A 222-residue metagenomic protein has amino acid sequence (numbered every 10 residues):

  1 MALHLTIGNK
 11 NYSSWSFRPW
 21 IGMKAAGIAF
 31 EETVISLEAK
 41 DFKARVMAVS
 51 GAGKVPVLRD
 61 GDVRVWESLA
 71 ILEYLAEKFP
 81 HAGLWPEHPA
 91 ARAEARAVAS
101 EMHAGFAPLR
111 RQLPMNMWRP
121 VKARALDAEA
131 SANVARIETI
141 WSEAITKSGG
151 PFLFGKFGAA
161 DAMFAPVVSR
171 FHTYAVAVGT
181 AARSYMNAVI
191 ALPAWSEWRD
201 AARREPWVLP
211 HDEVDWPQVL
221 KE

Functional and structural regions predicted by a protein language model:
M1-A128: GST-like domain detector, emphasizing the conserved glutathione-binding G-site in the N-terminal thioredoxin-like
L3-T6, R170-F171, D215: A short, structure-level motif marking secondary-structure boundaries and short turns
Y12-W15, W20, W66, W85 (+4 more regions): Tryptophan-centric aromatic hotspots in well-structured domains and transmembrane helices
S36-E38, Y185, R203: Conserved beta-strand edge residues that scaffold enzyme active sites
A48, A191, D200: Phosphate-coordinating loops and pocket residues in cytosolic domains that bind phosphorylated ligands
M102, F106-S196: GST-like fold's C-terminal all-alpha helical module
A202-E222: Acidic/histidine-enriched, glycine/proline-rich intrinsically disordered or flexible terminal extensions
